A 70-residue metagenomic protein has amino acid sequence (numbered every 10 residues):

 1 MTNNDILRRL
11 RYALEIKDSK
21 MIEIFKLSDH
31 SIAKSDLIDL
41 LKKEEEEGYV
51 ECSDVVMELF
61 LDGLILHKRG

Functional and structural regions predicted by a protein language model:
T2-R8, K17-D54: A cross-kingdom feature marking solvent-exposed beta-strand/loop segments within repeated, beta-rich binding/scaffold
R11-Y12: Short amphipathic helical patch at the helix-1/turn junction of helix-turn-helix
M57-G70: A short, Lys/Arg-enriched interface patch at domain edges and termini
